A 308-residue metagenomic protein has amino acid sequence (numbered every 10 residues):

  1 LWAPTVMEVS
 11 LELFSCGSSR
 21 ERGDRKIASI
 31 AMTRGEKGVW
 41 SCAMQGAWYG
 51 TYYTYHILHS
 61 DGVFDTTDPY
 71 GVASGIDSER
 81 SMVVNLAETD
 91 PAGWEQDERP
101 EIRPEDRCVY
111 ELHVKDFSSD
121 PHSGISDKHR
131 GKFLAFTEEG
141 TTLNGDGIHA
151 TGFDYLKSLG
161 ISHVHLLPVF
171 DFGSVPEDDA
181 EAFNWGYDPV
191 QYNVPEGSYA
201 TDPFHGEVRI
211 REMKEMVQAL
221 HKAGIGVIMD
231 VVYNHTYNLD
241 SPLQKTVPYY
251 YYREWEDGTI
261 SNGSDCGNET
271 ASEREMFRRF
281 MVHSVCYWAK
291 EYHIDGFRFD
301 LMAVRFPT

Functional and structural regions predicted by a protein language model:
W2-E8: Short proline/glycine-enriched turn/loop motifs at strand-loop junctions of beta-rich domains
E8-S10, Y52: Structural motif
L11-S15: Conserved aromatic beta-strand anchor motif in extracellular beta-sandwich/beta-rich domains
G17-S19: Membrane-interfacial helix termini and the short, flexible loops that connect transmembrane helices in multi-pass
R22-I27, R34-T141: The feature marks proteins involved in alpha-glucan
K115-H293, R298-T308: Substrate-binding/active-site clefts of carbohydrate-active enzymes
